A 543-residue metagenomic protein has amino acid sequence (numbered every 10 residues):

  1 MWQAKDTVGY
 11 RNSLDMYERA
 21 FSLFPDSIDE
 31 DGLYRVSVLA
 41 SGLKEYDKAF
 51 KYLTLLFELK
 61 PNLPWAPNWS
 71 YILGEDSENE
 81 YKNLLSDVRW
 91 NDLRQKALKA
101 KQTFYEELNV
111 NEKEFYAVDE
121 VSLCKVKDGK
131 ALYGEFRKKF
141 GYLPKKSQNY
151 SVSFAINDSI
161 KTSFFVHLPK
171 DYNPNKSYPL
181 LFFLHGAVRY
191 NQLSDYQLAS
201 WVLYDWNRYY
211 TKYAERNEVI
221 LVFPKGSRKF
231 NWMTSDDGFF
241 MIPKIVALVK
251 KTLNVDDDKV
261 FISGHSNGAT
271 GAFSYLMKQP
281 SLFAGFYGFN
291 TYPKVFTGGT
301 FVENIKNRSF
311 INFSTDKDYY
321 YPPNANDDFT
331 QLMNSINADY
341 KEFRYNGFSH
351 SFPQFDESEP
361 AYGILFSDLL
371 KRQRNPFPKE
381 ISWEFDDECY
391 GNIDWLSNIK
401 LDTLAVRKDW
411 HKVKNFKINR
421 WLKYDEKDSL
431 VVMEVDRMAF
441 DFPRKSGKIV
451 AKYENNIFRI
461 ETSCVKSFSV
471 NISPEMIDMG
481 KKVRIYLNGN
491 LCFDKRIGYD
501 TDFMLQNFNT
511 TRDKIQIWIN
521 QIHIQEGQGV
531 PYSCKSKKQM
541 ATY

Functional and structural regions predicted by a protein language model:
W2-E18: Helix-turn-helix repeat elements of alpha-solenoid scaffolds
V8, N12, L43, Q95-K125 (+2 more regions): Alpha/beta-hydrolase-fold serine-hydrolase catalytic core, especially in secreted/extracellular enzymes
E30-L43, P64-K96: TPR/TPR-like alpha-solenoid helical repeat scaffolds
L85, R89-Y178, R496-F508: A domain-start/cap signature at the N-terminus of enzymes
K170-K176, F230-S266: Gly/Ser-rich "nucleophile elbow"/oxyanion-hole loop immediately N-terminal to the catalytic nucleophile in hydrolases
K176-R189: Short beta-strand element of the alpha/beta-hydrolase
K250-T252, D257-K306: Primarily recognizes the serine-hydrolase "nucleophile elbow" in alpha/beta-hydrolase and SGNH/GDSL folds
G285, N290-L370: The feature captures the conserved acid-bearing segment of alpha/beta-hydrolase catalytic domains
